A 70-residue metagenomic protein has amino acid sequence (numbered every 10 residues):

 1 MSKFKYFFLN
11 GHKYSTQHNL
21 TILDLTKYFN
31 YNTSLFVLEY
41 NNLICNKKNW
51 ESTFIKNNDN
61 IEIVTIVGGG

Functional and structural regions predicted by a protein language model:
M1-G69: Ubiquitin-like/PB1-type beta-grasp interaction modules and other compact soluble beta-rich domains
